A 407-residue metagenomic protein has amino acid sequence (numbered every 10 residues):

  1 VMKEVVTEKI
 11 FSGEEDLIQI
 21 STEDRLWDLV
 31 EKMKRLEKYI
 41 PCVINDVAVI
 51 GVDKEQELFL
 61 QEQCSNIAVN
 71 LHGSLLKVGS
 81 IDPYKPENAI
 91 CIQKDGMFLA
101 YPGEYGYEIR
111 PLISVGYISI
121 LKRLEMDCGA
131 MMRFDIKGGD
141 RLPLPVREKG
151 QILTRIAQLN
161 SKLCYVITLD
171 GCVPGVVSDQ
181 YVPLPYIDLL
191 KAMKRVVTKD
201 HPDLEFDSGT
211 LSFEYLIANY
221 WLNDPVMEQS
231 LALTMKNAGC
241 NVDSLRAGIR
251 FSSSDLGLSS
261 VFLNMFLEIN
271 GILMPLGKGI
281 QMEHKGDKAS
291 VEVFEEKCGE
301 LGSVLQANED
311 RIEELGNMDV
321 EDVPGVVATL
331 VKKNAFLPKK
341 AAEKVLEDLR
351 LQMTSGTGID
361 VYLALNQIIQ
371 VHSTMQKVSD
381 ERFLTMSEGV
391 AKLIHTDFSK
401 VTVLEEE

Functional and structural regions predicted by a protein language model:
M2-A192, N366, S373: Feature for intrinsically disordered/low-complexity regulatory segments and propeptides
P183-E407: Intrinsic disorder/low-complexity polar-acidic segments
